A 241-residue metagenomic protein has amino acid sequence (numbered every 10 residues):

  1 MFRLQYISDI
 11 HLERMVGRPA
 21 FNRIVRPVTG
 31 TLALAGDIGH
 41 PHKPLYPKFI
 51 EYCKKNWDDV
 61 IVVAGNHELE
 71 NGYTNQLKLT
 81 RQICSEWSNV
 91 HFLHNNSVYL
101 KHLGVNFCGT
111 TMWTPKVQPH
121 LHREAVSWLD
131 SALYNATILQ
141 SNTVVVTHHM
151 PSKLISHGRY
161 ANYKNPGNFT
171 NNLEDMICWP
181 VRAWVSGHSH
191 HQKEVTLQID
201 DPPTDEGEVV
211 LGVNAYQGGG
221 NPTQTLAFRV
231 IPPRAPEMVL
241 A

Functional and structural regions predicted by a protein language model:
M1-Q5, S97-C108, N142, T196-G212 (+1 more regions): Beta-strand-turn-beta hairpins that frame and shape the catalytic cleft of phosphate-ester-processing enzymes
M1-V62, E68-N75: N-terminal active-site segment of His-dependent metallophosphoesterases
Y6-S8, L32-D37, I61-N66, H91-N95 (+3 more regions): Active-site neighborhood of phospho(di)ester-bond hydrolases with catalytic His/Asp-centered motifs
H11-R18, G39-P44, H67-T74, Y99-K101 (+4 more regions): Active-site environment of divalent metal-dependent phosphoester hydrolases
N71-H94: Glycine/small-residue-rich loop that forms an oxyanion/phosphate-binding "nest" at active or ligand-binding sites
L103-Q140, P166-N171: Binuclear metal-dependent hydrolase catalytic cores centered on His/Asp/Glu-rich metal-binding motifs
H120, I138-P180: Active-site-proximal segments of metal-dependent phosphoesterases and phosphodiesterases across multiple
P166, T170-A183, S189-A241: Binuclear metal-dependent phosphoesterase catalytic core
